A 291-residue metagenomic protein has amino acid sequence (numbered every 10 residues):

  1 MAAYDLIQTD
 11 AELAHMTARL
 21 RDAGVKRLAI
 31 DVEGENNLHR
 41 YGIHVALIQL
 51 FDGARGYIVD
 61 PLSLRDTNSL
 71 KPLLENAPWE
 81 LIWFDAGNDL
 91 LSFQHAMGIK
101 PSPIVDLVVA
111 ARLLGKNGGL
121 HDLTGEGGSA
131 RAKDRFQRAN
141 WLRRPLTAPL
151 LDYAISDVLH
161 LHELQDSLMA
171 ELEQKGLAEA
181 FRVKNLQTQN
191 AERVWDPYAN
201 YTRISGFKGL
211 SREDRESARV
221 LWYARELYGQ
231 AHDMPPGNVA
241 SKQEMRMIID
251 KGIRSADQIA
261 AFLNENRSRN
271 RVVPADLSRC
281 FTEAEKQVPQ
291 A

Functional and structural regions predicted by a protein language model:
M1-L28, V32: N-terminal accessory regions of nucleic-acid-interacting proteins
L6, Q49, A54-S69, W79-H162 (+2 more regions): Active-site-proximal helix-loop-helix substrate-binding element of RNase H-like nuclease domains
M16-R19, N68-P78: Catalytic-core regions built around general acid/base machinery
V25, H44-V45, P78-W79: Short, surface-exposed beta-edge/turn micro-motifs
E33-L38, L64: Short active-site-proximal "capping" loops at secondary-structure junctions
N37-Y41, L114, R143-L146, I248: Short, solvent-exposed polar/charged micro-motifs at secondary-structure junctions
L38-A54: A short alpha/beta connector and helix-capping loop motif
A148, L164, L168-A291: Accessory DNA-binding and partner-docking regions appended to nucleic-acid-acting proteins, especially the terminal
